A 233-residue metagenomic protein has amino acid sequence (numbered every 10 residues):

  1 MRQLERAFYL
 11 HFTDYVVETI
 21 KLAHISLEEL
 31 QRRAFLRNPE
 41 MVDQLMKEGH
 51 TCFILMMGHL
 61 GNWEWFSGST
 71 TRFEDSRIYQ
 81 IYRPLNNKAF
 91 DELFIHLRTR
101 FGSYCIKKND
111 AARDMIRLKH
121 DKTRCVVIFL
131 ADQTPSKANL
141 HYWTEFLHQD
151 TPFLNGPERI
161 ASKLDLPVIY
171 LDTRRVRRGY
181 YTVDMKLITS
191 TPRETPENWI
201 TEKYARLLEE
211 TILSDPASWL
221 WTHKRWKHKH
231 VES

Functional and structural regions predicted by a protein language model:
M1-M57, N62, D91, H96-L97 (+1 more regions): Membrane-anchoring hydrophobic helices of lipid-metabolizing enzymes
R2, R6, Q44-K47, C52 (+3 more regions): Non-catalytic C-terminal accessory region of glycerolipid acyltransferases and related lyso-lipid remodeling enzymes
A7-I25, T71-K88, I116-Q133: Short N-terminal secondary-structure initiator segments
D14-V17, Q31-A34, N38, I81 (+5 more regions): Alpha-helix boundary/capping detector
R32-L36, L60, N87, K108-N109 (+2 more regions): A conditional alpha-helix N-cap/helix-loop micro-motif detector
H50-N109, S136-E145: Catalytic core of membrane glycerolipid acyltransferases/transacylases, capturing the structured, soluble-facing
